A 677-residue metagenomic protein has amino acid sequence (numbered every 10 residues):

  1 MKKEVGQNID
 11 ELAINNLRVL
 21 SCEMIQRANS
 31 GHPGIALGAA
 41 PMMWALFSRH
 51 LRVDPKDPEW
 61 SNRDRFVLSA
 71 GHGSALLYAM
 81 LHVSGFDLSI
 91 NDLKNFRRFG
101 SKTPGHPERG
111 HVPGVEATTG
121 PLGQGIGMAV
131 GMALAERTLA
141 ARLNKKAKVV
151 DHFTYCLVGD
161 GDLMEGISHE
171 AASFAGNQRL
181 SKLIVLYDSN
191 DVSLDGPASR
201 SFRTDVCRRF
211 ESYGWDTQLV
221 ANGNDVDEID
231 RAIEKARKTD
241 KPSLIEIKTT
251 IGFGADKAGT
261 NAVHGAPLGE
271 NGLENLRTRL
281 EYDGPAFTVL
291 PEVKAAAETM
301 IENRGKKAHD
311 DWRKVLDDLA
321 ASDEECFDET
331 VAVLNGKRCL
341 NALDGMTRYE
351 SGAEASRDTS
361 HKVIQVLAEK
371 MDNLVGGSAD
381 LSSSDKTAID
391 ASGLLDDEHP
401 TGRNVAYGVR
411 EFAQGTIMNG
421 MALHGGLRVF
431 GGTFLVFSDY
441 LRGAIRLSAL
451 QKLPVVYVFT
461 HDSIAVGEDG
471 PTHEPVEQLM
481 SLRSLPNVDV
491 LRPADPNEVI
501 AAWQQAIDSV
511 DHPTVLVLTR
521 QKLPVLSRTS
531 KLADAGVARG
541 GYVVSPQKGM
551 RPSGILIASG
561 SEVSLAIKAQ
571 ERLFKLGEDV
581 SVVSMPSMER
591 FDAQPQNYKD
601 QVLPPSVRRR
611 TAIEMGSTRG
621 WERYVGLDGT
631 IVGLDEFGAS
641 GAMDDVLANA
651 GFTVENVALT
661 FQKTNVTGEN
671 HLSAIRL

Functional and structural regions predicted by a protein language model:
G6-Q7, M24-P33, S61-S69, V112-G123 (+2 more regions): A short glycine/serine-rich beta->alpha loop
G6-V19, L51-V53, I90-H111, S382-D396 (+2 more regions): Acidic-glycine-rich active-site phosphate/pyrophosphate-binding loop
N16-S30, Y187-S189: N-terminal capping segment at the start of a domain
G38-N177, A388-I389, T416, M421 (+1 more regions): Cofactor-binding active-site loop characterized by glycine-rich and histidine/acidic residues
D54-P55, E136-K146, L423-Y440, V455 (+2 more regions): Glycine-rich phosphate/pyrophosphate-binding loops and their adjacent beta-strand/loop elements at enzyme active sites
N62, S243-C339: Terminal amphipathic helices with adjacent charged low-complexity linkers/tails
R98-G110, L134, T138-D151, S168-T288 (+3 more regions): Thiamine diphosphate
R313-P454, L532-P546, M550-S553, I557-G560 (+3 more regions): Non-catalytic terminal/interface segments that mediate subunit docking, oligomerization, and allosteric communication
